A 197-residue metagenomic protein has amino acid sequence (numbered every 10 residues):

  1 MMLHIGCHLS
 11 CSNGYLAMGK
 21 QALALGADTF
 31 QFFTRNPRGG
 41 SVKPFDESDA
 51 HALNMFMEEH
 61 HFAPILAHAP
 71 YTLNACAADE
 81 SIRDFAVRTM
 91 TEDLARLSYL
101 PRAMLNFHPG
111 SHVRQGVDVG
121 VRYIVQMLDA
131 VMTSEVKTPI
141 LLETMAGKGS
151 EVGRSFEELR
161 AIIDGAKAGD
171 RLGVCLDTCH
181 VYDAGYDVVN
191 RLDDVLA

Functional and structural regions predicted by a protein language model:
M1-A67, L73, A77-E92: N-terminal pre-domain/capping segments
M2-H8, T29-Q31, F62-L66, R102-N106 (+3 more regions): Structural preference for beta-strand elements that scaffold enzyme active sites
H8-S12, R35-P37, A69-T72, G110-H112 (+2 more regions): Active-site beta-loop-alpha junctions enriched in small/polar residues
G40, P44, E80, Q115-D118 (+1 more regions): Charge-dense, low-complexity intrinsically disordered segments
F56, I162, A197: Residues that form generic nucleotide/phosphate-binding pockets
E59, A75-G173: Active-site acidic/histidine proton-transfer and metal-coordination neighborhood in alpha/beta enzyme cores
G185-A197: A short alpha/beta connector and helix-capping loop motif
